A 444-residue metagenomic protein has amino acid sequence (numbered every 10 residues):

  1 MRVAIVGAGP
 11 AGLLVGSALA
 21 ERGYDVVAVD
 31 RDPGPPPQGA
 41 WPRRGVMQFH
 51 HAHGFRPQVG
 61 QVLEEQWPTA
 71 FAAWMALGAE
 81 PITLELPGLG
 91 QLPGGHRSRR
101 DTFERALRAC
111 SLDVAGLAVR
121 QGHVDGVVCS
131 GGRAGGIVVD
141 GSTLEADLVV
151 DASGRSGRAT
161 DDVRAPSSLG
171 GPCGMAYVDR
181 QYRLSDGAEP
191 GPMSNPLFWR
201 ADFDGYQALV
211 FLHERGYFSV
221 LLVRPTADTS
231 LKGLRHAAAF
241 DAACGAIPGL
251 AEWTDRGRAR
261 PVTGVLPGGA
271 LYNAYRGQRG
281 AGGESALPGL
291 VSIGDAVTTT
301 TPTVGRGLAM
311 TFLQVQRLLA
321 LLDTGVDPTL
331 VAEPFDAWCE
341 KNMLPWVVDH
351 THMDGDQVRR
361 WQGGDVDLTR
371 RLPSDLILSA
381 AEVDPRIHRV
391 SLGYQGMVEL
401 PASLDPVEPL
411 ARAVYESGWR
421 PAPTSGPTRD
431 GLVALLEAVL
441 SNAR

Functional and structural regions predicted by a protein language model:
M1-P33: N-terminal Rossmann-like FAD-binding beta1-loop-alpha1 element of flavoenzymes
A18, Q38-E85: N-terminal FAD cofactor-binding segment of flavoenzymes
A28, V149, I293: Generic enzyme active-site microenvironment
G54-F55, G90-A109, R158: Short beta-strand to alpha-helix junction loop
V114-A246: Predominantly flavin-linked oxidoreductase catalytic cores and closely associated redox partners
D228-K341, P345: FAD/FMN-dependent oxidoreductases across multiple families
L319-R444: C-terminal helical "tail/cap" subdomain of flavin- and related membrane-associated enzymes
